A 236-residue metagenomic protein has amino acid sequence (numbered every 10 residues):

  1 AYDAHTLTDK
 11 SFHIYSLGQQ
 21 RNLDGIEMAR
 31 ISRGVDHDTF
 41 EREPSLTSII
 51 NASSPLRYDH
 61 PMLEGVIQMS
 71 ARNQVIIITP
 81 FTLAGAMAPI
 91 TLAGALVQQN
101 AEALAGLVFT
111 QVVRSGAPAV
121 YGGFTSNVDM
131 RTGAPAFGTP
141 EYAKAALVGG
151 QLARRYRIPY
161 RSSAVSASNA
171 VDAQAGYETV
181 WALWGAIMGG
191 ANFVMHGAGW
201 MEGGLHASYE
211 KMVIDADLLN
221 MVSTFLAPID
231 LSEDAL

Functional and structural regions predicted by a protein language model:
A1-N192: Helix-rich catalytic cores of soluble enzyme domains
Y160, S168-L236: C-terminal catalytic subdomain
